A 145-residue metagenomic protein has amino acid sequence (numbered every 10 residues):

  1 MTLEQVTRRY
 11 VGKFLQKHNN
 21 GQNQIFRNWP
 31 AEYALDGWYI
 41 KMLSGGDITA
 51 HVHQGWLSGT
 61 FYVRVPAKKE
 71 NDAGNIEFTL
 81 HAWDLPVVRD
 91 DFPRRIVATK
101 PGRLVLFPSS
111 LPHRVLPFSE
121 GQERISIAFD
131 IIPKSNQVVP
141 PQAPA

Functional and structural regions predicted by a protein language model:
T2-R8, G12-L106, S110-S126, D130-P141: Catalytic core of non-heme Fe(II) oxygenases with the double-stranded beta-helix
